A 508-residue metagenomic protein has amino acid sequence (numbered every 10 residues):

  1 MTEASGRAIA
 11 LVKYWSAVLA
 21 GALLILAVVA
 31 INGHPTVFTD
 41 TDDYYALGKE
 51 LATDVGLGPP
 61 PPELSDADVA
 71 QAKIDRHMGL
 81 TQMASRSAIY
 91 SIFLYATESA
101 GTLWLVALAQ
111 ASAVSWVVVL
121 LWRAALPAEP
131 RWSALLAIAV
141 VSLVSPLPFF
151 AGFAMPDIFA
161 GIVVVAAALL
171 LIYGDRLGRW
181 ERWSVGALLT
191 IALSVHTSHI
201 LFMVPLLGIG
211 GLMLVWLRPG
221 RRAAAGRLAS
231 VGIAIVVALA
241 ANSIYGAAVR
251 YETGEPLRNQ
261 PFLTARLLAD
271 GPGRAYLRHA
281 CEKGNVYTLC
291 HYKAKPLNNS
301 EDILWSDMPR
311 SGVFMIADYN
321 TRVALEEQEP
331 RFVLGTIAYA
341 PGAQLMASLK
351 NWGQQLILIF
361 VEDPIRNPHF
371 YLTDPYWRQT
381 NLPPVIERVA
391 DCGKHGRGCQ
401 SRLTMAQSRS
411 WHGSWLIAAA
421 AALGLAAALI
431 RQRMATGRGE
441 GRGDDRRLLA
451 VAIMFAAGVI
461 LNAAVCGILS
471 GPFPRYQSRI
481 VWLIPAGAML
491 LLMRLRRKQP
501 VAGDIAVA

Functional and structural regions predicted by a protein language model:
M1-V28, L449, R496-G503, V507-A508: Start-transfer (signal-anchor) and selected internal transmembrane alpha helices of multi-pass inner/ER membrane
L11-T39, S142-L143, I235-G246: Transmembrane signal-anchor helices characteristic of membrane glycosylation enzymes that use polyprenol
A46-L51, G58-W104: Short hydrophobic/aromatic helix or loop-helix immediately within or flanking a transmembrane segment in polytopic
V69, E252-R388, C392: Membrane-proximal stem/loop segments at transmembrane-domain junctions that anchor or position
A100-A109, K350-F455: Membrane-interface anchor segments at the N-terminal boundary of transmembrane helices in multi-pass membrane enzymes
W104-A128, L143, I162, A166: Transmembrane-helix motifs of polytopic, lipid-linked glycan transferases
A167-W183, L214: Membrane-interface transmembrane helices that cradle and orient dolichyl/undecaprenyl
R182-H196, A234-A238: Membrane-interface alpha helices of multi-pass inner-membrane proteins
